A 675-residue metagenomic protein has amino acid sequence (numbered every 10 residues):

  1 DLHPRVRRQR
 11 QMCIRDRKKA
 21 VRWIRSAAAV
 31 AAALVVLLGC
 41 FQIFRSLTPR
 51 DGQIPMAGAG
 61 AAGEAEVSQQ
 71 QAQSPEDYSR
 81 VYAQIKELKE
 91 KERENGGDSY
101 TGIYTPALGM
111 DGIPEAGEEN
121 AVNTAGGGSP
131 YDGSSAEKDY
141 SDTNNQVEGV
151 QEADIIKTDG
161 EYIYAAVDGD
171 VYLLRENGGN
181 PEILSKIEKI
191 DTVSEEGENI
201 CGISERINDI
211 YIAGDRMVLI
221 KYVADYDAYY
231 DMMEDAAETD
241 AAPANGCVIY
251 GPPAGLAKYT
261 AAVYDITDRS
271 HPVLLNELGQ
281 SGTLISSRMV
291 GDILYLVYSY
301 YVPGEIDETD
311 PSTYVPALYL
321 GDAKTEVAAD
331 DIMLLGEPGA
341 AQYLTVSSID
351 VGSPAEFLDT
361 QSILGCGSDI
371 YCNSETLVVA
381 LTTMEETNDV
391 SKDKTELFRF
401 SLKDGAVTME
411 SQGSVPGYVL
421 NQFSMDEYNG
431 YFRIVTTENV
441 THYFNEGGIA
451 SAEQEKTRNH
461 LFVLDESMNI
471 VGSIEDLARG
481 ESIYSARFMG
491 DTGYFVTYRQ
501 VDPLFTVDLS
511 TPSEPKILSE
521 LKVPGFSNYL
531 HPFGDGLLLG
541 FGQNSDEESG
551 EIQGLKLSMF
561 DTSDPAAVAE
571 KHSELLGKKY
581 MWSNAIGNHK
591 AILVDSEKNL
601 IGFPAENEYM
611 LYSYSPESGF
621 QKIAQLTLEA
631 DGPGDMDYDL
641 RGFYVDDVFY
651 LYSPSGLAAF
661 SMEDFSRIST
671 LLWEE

Functional and structural regions predicted by a protein language model:
L2-R10, I14: Single conserved hydrophobic/aromatic residue that forms the stacking wall/gate of nucleotide- or nucleobase-binding
R15-A65: Membrane-interface helical sensory segment of bacterial ECF anti-sigma factor regulators
F44-E675: Beta-sheet-rich non-transmembrane sensory/scaffold domains
